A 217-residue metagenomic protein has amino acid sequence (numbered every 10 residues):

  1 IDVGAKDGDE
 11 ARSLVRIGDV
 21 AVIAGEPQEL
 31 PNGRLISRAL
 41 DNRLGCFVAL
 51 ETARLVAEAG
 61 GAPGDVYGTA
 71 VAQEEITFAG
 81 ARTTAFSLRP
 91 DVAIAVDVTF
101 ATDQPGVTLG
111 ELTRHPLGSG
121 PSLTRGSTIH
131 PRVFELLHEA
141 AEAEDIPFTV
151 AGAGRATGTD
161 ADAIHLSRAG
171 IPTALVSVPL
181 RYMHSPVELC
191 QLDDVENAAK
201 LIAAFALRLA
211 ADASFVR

Functional and structural regions predicted by a protein language model:
I1-A39, P63: Soluble metallo-hydrolase cores and metallopeptidase-like ectodomains found primarily in the secretory/periplasmic
A5-D7, P27, A70-T77, V98-F100 (+2 more regions): Acidic, glycine-rich active-site loops and adjacent beta-strand->loop/helix elements that engage anionic groups
P31-E75, A198-A203: Alpha-helical metal-binding/catalytic segments enriched in His/Glu/Asp
R43-C46, T77-G80, G158-A161, S185: Short glycine/serine/threonine-rich phosphate/pyrophosphate-binding segments that cradle anionic phosphate groups
T84-Q104: A glycine-rich helix N-cap at a beta->alpha junction
P90, G106-G120: Active-site loop ensemble at the mouth of alpha/beta enzyme cores that anchors a bound cofactor
H115-V195, A199, A204-R217: Active-site-adjacent substrate-binding region of metalloamidase/peptidase-like peptide-processing proteins
